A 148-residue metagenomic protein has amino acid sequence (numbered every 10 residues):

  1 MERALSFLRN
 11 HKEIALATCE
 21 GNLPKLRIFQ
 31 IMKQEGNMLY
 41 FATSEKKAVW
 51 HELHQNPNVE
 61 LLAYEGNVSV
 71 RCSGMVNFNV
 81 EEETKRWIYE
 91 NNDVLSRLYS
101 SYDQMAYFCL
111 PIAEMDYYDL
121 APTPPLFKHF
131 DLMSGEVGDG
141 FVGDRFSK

Functional and structural regions predicted by a protein language model:
M1, T43-K46, D93: Charged, amphipathic alpha-helical segments
S6-G21, V59-A63: A short, Trp-centered hydrophobic/proline-enriched beta-strand micro-motif
A15, M38-Y40, R71, D116: General beta-strand recognition
K25-R27: Short, well-ordered alpha-helical segments enriched in acidic and aromatic residues
Q30-K33, V76: Short, exposed beta-strand/loop patches in secreted or surface proteins that constitute
M32-N67: A short mixed-secondary-structure module that forms the rim of ligand-binding clefts
R71-K148: Charged, gly/pro-rich active-site loop segments
